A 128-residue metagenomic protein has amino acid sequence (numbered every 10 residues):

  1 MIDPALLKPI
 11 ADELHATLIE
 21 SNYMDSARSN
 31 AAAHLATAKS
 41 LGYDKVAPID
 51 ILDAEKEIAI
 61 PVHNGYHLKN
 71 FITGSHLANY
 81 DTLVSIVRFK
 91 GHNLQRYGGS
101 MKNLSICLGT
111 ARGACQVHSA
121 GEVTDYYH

Functional and structural regions predicted by a protein language model:
M1-H128: N-terminal and secondary-structure boundary signal
